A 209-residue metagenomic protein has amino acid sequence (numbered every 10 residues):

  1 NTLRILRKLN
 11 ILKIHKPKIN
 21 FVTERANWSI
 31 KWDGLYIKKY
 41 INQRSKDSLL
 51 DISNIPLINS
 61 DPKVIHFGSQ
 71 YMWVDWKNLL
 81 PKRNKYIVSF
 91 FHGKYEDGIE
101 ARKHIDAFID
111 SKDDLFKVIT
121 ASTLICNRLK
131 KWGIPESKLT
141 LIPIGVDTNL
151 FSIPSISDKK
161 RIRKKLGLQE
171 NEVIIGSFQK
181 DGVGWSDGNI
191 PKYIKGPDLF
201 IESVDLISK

Functional and structural regions predicted by a protein language model:
N1-F67: N-terminal pre-catalytic "stem/leader" segment of glycosyltransferase-like enzymes
S29-I37, A121, K192-F200: Conserved alpha-helical elements of sugar-nucleotide-dependent glycosyltransferases
K63-Y71, L79-G98, V118-I119: Active-site proximal beta-strand in glycosyltransferases
H66, D114-T123, T140: A short beta-strand/loop micro-motif in the catalytic core of glycosyltransferases that engages the nucleotide-sugar
Y95, I99-V118: Membrane-proximal helix-turn-helix segments that form the acceptor-binding/catalytic region of lipid-linked
D97, K130-K131, V146-R161, N171: Acidic anion/phosphate-binding donor-loop and adjacent secondary structure in glycosyltransferase catalytic cores
L124, G145: Carbohydrate-associated surface elements
I156-K209: Conserved catalytic-core segment of nucleotide-activated headgroup transferases in glycan assembly
